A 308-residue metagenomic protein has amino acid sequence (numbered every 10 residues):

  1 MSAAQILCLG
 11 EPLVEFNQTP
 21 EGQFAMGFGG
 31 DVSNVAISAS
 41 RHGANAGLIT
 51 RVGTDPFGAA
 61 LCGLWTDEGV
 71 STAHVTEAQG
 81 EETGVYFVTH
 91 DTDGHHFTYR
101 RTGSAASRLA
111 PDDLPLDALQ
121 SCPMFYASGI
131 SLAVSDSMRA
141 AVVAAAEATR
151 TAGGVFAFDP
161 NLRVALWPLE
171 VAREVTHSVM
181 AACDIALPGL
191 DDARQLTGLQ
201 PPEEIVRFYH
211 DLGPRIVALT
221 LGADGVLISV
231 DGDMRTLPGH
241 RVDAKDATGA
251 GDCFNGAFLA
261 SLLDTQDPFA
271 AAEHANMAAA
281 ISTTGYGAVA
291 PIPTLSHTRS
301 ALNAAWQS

Functional and structural regions predicted by a protein language model:
M1-Q5, E147-A148, G198-S308: Conserved phosphate-binding/catalytic region of the ribokinase-like
M1-S71, D243-K245, S308: Glycine-rich phosphate/adenosyl-contacting loop at the front of the ribokinase-like
Q5-L7, P123-M124, I185, I216: Structural motif
G10, F158-P160, P188, L219 (+1 more regions): Active-site flanking residues adjacent to catalytic metal/cofactor-binding acidic residues
N45-G129, G154, R299-S308: Conserved N-terminal subdomain of the carbohydrate kinase-like
D117-A118, S178-V179, H210: Structural alpha-helical scaffold elements that stabilize or flank donor/cofactor-binding regions in carbohydrate
M124, I130-R207, D224-V226: Conserved beta-alpha-beta core of the PfkB/ribokinase-like small-molecule kinase fold
